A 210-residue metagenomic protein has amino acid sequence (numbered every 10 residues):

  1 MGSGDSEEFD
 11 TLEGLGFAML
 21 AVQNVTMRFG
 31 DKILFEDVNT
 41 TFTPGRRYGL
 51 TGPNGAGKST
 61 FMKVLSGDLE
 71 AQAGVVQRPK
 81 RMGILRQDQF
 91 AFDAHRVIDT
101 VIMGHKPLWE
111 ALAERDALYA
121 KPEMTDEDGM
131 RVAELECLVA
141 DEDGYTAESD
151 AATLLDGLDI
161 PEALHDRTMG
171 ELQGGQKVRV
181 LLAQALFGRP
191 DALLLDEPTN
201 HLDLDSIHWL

Functional and structural regions predicted by a protein language model:
S3-L210: ABC ATP-binding cassette signature C-motif
